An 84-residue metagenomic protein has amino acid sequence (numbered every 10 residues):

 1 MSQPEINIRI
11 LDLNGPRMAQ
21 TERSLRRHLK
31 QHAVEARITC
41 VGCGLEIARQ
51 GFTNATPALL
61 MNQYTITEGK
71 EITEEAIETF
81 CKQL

Functional and structural regions predicted by a protein language model:
M1-H28: Local sequence-structure signature of Cys/Sec-based thiol-disulfide redox active-site neighborhoods
Q3, Q31-E35, T53: Short, well-ordered coil/turn elements that cap or connect secondary structure elements
T21, Q50-G51: Short, well-ordered secondary-structure micro-motifs
V34-E46: Thiol-based oxidoreductase modules, predominantly thioredoxin-like and allied folds used for disulfide exchange
G51-L60: Structural micro-motif
Q63-L84: Non-catalytic, surface beta->alpha helical segment in thiol-disulfide oxidoreductase systems
